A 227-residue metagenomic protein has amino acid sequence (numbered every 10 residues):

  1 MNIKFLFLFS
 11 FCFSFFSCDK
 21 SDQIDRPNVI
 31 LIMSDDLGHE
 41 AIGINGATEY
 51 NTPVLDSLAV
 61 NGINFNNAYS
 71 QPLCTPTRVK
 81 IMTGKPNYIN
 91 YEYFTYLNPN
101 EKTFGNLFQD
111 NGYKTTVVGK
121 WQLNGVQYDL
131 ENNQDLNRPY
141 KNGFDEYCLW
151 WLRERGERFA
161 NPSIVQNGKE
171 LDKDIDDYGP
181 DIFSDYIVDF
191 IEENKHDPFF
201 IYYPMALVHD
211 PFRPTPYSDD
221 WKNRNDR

Functional and structural regions predicted by a protein language model:
N2, C18-R227: Formylglycine-dependent sulfatase
I3-S14: Sec-dependent N-terminal signal peptides
